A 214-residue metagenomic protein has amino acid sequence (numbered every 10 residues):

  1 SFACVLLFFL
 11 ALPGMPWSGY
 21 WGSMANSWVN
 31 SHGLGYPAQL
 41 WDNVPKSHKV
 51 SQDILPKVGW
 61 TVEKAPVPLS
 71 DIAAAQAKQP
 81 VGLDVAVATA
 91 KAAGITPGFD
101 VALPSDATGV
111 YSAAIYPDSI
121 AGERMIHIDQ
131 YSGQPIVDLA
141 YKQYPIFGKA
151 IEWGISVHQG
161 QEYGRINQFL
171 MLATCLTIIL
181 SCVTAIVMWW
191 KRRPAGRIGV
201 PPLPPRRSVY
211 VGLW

Functional and structural regions predicted by a protein language model:
S1-G35, L172-T174, L180-W214: Internal alpha-helical transmembrane segments
H32-K78: Low-complexity, proline/glycine-enriched hydrophobic segments characteristic of transmembrane helices
V62, P66-A102: Short, non-transmembrane alpha-helical segments in secretory-pathway proteins
E63-S70, D129-S132, A195: Short acidic (Asp/Glu) and glycine-rich catalytic loops that position anionic groups and cofactors
A90, D100-I115: Non-transmembrane alpha-helical coiled-coil
V110-Q159, Y163, L180-R192: Extended, hydrophilic extramembrane loops/domains of integral membrane proteins
G164-C175: N-terminal membrane-entry
